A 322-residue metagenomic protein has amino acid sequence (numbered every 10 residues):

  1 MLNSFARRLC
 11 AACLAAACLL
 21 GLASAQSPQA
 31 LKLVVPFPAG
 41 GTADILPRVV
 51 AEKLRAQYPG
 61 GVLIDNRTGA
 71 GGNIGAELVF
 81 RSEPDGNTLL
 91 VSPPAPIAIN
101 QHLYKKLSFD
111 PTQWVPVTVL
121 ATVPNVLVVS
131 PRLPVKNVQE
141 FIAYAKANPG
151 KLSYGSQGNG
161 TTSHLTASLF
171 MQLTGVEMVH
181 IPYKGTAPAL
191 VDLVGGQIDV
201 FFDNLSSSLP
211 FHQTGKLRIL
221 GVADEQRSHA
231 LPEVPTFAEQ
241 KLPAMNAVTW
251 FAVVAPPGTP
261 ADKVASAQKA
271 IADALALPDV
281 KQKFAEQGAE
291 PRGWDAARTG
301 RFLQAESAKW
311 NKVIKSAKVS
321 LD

Functional and structural regions predicted by a protein language model:
M1-C13: Bacterial N-terminal signal peptides that target proteins for export
A11-G21: Bacterial N-terminal signal peptides
C13, N66, G71, L78 (+11 more regions): Conserved functional loop/turn residues at catalytic and ligand-binding sites
A25-Q113, K151, G175-D199, G293-W294 (+1 more regions): N-terminal (or domain-start) structured segment
P28-A30, Q172-L173, Q213, A261-D322: An extracytoplasmic/periplasmic, membrane-proximal ligand-sensing/linker region
R81-N87, P94, H102-P188, F237 (+1 more regions): Hinge/capping helix and adjacent helix->loop/strand transition within the periplasmic-binding protein
G86-S92, S153, D199-D203, R218-G221 (+1 more regions): Paired acidic/hydrophobic, glycine-rich loop segments that form the ligand-binding mouth/hinge of periplasmic-binding
P96-K106, M171-L173, V200-V234: A ligand-binding cleft/hinge motif common to bilobed small-molecule-binding domains
